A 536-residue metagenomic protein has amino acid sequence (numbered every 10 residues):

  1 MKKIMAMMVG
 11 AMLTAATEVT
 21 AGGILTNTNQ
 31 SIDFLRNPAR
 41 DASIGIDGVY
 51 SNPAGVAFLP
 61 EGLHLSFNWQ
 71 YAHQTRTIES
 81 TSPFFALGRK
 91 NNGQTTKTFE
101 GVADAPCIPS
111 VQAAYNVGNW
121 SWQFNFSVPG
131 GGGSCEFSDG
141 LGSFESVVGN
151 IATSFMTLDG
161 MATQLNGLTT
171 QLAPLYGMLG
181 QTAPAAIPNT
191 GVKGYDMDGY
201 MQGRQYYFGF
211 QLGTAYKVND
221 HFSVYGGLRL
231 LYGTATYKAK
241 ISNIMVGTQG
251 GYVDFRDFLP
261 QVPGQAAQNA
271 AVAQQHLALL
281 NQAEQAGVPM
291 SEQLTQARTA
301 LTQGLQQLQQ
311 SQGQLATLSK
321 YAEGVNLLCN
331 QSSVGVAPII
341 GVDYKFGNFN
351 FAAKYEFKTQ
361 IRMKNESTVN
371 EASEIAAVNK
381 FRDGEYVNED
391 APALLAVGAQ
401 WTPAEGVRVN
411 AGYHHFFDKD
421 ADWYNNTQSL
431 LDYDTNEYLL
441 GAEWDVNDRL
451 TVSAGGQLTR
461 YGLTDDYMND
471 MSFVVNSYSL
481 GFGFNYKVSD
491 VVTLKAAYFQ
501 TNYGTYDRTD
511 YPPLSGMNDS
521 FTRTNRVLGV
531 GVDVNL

Functional and structural regions predicted by a protein language model:
A15-F137, S143-F144, G149-I151, M161 (+2 more regions): N-terminal, post-signal peptide beta-strand-biased segments of exported outer-membrane/organellar beta-barrel and other
D47, D104-P109, Y206-F210, V334-P338 (+4 more regions): Residues that define the transmembrane beta-barrel architecture of outer-membrane proteins
A57, Y115-V117, L212, Y216 (+7 more regions): Residue-level signature of outer-membrane beta-barrel architecture
L63, W120-W122, H221-V224, N348-F351 (+3 more regions): Repeated loop/turn-to-beta-strand initiation elements of outer-membrane beta-barrel proteins
W69-T75, F126-G132, L230-T234, F346-N348 (+5 more regions): Transmembrane beta-strands of outer-membrane beta-barrel pores
T77-P83, C135-L141, Y237-M245, M363-N370 (+3 more regions): Outer-membrane beta-barrel translocator domains and adjoining extracellular loop/strand segments of Gram-negative
T95-F99, Y195-Y200, E323-L328, K380-Y386 (+3 more regions): Extracellular loop and loop/strand-boundary signature of outer-membrane beta-barrel proteins
F484-Y486, T522-L536: Outer-membrane beta-barrel "beta-signal"
